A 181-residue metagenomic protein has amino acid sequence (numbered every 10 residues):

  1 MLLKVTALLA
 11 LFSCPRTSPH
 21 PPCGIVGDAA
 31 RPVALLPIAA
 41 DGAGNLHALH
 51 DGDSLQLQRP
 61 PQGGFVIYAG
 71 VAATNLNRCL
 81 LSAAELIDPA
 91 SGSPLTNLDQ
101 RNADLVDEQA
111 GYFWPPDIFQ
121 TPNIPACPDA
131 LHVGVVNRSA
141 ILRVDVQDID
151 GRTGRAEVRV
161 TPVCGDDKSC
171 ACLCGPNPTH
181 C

Functional and structural regions predicted by a protein language model:
M1-C181: Signals and flexible motifs at protein termini associated with secretion
